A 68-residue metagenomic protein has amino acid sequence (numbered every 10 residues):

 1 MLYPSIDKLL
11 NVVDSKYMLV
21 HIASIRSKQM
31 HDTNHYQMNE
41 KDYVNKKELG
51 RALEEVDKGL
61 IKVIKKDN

Functional and structural regions predicted by a protein language model:
M1-N68: Polar low-complexity intrinsically disordered regions
